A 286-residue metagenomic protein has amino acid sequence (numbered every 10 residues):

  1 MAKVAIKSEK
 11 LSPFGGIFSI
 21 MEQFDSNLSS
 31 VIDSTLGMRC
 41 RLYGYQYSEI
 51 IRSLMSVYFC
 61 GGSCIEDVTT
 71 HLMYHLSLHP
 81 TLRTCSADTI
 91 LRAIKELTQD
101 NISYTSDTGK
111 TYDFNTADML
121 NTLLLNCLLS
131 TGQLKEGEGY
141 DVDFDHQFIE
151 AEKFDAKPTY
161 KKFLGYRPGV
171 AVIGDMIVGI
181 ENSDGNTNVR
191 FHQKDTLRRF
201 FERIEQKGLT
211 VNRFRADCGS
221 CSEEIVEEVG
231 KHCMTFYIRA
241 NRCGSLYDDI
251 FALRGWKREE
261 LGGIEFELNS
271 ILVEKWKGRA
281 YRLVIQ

Functional and structural regions predicted by a protein language model:
M1-F163, V170-N186, Q193-Q206: Dynamic "connector" segments at or just before major functional cores
D67, A151-K153, G179, E224 (+3 more regions): Short helix/loop capping segments that flank catalytic or ligand/cofactor-binding pockets
E96-T98, G179-N186, T210-N212, L253-E259 (+1 more regions): Noncatalytic linker/hinge segments flanking ATPase motor cores
L97-N101, P158-T159, E228-M234, F251-G255: Short secondary-structure boundary/capping segments
Y166, A171-I173, I238, E260: Juxtamembrane helix-loop transition sites at the ends of transmembrane segments in multi-pass membrane proteins
T187-V189, G262-G263: A general structural signal for short secondary-structure boundary/capping elements
N188-D248: Domain-level cores of phosphate- or acyl-group-handling catalytic modules
Y237-Q286: An anionic, glycine-rich sequence signature occurring as long contiguous blocks
